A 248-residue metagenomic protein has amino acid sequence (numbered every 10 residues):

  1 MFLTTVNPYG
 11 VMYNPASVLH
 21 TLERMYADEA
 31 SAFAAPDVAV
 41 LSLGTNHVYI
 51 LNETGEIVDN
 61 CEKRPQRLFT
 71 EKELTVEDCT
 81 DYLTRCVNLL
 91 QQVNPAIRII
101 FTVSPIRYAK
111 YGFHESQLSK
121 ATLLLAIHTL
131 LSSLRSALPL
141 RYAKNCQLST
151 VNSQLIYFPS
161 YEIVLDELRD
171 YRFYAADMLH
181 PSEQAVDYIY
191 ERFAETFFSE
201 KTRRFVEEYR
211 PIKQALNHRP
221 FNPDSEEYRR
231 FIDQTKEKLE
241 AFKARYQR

Functional and structural regions predicted by a protein language model:
M1-S133, Q154-R248: Extracellular glycan-modifying ectodomains
S132-L155: Intrinsic disorder/low-complexity segments
